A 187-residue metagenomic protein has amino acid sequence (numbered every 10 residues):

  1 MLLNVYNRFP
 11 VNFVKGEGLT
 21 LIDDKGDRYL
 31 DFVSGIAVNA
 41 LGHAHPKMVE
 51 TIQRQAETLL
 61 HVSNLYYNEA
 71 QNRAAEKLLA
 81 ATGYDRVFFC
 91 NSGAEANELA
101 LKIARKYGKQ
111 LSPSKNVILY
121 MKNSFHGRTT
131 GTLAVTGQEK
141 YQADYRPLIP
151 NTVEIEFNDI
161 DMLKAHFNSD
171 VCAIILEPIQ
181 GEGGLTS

Functional and structural regions predicted by a protein language model:
M1-E17, S34, F167: Active-site-adjacent loop/helix segments that line or gate small-molecule/cofactor pockets in enzymes
D23-D24: Short, acidic, Ser/Thr-enriched surface-loop or helix-capping motifs
D27-R28, L185: Residue-level signal for well-ordered, solvent-exposed loop/turn and beta-edge residues enriched in charged/polar side
R28-P113: Glycine-rich loop-to-alpha-helix module at the N-terminal edge of alpha/beta enzyme cores
L30-V33, K122, A173-Q180: Short beta-strands and strand-loop turn motifs
E76-A173: PLP-dependent aspartate aminotransferase-fold enzymes
I179-S187: Active-site core of PLP-dependent enzymes with the aminotransferase class I/II
